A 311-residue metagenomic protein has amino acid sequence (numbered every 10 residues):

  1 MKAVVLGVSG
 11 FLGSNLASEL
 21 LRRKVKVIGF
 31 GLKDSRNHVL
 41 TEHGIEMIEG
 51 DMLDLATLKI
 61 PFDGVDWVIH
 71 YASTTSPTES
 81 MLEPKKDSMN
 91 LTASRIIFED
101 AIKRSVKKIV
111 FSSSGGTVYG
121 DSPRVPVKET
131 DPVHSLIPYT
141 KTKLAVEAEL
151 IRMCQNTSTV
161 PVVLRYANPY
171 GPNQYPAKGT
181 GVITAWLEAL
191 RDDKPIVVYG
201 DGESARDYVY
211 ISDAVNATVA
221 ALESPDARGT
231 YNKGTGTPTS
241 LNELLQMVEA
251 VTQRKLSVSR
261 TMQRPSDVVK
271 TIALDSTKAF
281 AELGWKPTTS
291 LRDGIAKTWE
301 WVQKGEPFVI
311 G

Functional and structural regions predicted by a protein language model:
A3-R23: N-terminal Rossmann NAD(P)H-binding glycine-rich loop of SDR-like oxidoreductase domains
L6, F30, V68-A72, I109-G115 (+1 more regions): SDR active-site strand-loop-helix element
N15, E19, D100, E149 (+1 more regions): Rossmann-fold NAD(P)-dependent oxidoreductase module
V25-D34: Conserved glycine-rich Rossmann-like NAD(P)H-binding loop of the short-chain dehydrogenase/reductase
G44-D54: Rossmann-fold cofactor-recognition segment
M52-M89: NAD(P)H-binding glycine-rich loop region in Rossmannoid oxidoreductase-like domains and their noncatalytic homologs
L82-I96, K103, K108, T117 (+3 more regions): Catalytic helix-loop patch of NAD(P)-dependent Rossmann-fold dehydrogenases
R191-G311: C-terminal substrate-binding subdomain of Rossmann-fold SDR/epimerase-dehydratase oxidoreductases
